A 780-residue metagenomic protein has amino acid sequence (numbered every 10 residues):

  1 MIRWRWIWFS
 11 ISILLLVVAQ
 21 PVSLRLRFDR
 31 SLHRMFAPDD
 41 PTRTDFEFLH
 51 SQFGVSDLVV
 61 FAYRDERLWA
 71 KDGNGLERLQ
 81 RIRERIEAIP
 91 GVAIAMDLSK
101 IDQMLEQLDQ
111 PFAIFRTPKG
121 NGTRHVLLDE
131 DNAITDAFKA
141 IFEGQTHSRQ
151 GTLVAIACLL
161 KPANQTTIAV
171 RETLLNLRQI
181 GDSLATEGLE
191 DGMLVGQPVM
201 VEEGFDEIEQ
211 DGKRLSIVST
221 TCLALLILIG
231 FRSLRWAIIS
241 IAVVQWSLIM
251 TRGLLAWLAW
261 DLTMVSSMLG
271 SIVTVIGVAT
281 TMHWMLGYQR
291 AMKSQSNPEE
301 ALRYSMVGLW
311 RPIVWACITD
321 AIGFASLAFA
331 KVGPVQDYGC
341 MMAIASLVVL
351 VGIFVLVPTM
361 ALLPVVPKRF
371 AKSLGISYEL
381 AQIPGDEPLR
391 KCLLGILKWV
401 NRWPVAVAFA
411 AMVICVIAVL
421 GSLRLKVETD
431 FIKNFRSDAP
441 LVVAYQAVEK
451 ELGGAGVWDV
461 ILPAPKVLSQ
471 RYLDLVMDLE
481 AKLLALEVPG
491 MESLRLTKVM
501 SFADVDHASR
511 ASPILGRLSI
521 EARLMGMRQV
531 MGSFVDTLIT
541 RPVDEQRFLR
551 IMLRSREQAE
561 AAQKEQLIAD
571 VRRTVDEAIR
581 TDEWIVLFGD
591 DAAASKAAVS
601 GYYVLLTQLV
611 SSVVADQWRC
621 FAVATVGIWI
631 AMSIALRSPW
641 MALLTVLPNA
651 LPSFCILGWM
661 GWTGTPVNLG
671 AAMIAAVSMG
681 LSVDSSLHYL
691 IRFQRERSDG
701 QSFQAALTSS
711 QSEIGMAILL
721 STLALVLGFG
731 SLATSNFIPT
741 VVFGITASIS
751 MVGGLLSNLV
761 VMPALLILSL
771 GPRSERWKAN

Functional and structural regions predicted by a protein language model:
M1-I13, K293, R303, V351-C415 (+3 more regions): Interfacial helix-loop-helix hairpins and adjacent transmembrane helices of multi-pass alpha-helical membrane proteins
W8, S23-R67, L76, G122-R149 (+5 more regions): Solvent-exposed, non-transmembrane loop/terminal regulatory segments of multi-pass membrane proteins
S51, E77, G122-L234, M477 (+1 more regions): Extracytoplasmic
E77-A155, A169, T173, D191 (+1 more regions): Alpha-helical transmembrane helix bundles of large polytopic membrane transport and channel proteins
E209-W260, F329-G333, R619-G664, T734: Interfacial segments of transmembrane alpha-helices in multi-pass membrane proteins
L226, V314-P364, G627-S633, C655-P666 (+4 more regions): Hydrophobic, glycine/alanine-rich multi-pass transmembrane helices and their short helix-loop junctions in large
W236-W284, M641-L690, G730, S757-V760: Hydrophobic transmembrane alpha-helices and their membrane-interface caps in long multi-pass transport proteins
A291-I318, R697-L720: Helix-loop junctions and hydrophobic alpha-helical segments within the transmembrane domains of large membrane
